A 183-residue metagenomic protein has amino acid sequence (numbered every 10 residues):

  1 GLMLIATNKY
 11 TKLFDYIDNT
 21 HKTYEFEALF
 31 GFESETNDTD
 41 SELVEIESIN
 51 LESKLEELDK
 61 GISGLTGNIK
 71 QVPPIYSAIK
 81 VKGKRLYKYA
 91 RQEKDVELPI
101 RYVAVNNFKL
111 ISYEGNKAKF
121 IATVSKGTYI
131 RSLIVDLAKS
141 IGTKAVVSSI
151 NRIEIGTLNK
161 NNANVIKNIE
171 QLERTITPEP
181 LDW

Functional and structural regions predicted by a protein language model:
G1-W183: Catalytic/RNA-binding core of pseudouridine synthases
